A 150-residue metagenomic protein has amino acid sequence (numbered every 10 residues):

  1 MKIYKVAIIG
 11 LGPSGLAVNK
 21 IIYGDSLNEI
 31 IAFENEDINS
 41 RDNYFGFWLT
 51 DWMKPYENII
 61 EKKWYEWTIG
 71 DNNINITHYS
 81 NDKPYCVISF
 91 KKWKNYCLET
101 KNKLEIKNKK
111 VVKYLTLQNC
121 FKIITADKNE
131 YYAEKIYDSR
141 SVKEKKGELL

Functional and structural regions predicted by a protein language model:
M1-S14, I31: Beta1/beta-strand and adjacent pyrophosphate-binding region of the FAD-binding site in flavoprotein oxidoreductases
I3-Y4, L27, A133-E134: Short, well-ordered alpha-helix to beta-strand connector turns
L11, I21, T100-L150: Predominantly flavin-linked oxidoreductase catalytic cores and closely associated redox partners
P13, F47-L49, S80: PAPS-dependent sulfotransferase catalytic core
S14, D37-N39, V142-E144: Short, solvent-exposed loop/turn segments at secondary-structure junctions
A17, I21-I74: N-terminal FAD cofactor-binding segment of flavoenzymes
T68-G70, T77-Y79, I136: Short, conserved beta-strand segments within well-ordered enzyme catalytic domains that often line or immediately flank
T77-E99, S139: Short beta-strand to alpha-helix junction loop
